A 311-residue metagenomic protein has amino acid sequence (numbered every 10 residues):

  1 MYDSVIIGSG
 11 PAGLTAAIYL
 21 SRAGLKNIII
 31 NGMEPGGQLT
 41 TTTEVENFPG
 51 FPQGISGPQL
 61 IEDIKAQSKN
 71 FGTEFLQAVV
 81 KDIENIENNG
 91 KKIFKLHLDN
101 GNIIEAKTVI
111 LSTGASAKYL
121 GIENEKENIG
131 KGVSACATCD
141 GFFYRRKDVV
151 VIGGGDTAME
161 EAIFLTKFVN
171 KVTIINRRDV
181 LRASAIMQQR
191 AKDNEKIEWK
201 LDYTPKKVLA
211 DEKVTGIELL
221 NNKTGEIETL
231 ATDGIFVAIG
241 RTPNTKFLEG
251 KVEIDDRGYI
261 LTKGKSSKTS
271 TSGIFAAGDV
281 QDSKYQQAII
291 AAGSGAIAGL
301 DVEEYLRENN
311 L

Functional and structural regions predicted by a protein language model:
M1-D3, Q77, R145-K147, D202 (+1 more regions): Phosphate-coordination loops involved in phosphoryl transfer and adenosine-cofactor binding
Y2-F71, K147, M159-A185, K200 (+1 more regions): Beta1-alpha1 glycine-rich phosphate/pyrophosphate-binding loop at the start of Rossmann-like nucleotide-binding domains
G10-P11, E34, A115-A117, D156-T157 (+1 more regions): Residue-level detector of alpha-helix initiation sites
A17-I18, T41, G121-N124, A162-F164 (+3 more regions): Short amphipathic alpha-helical segments
S68-L98, I103-A106, K167-G264, E304-L311: A Rossmann-like FAD-binding core segment of flavoenzymes
F75-E87, K92-R145: Glycine/small-residue-rich loop that forms an oxyanion/phosphate-binding "nest" at active or ligand-binding sites
S116, G121, E127-F143, I239-Q286 (+3 more regions): FAD-site-proximal beta/loop scaffold in flavoenzymes
